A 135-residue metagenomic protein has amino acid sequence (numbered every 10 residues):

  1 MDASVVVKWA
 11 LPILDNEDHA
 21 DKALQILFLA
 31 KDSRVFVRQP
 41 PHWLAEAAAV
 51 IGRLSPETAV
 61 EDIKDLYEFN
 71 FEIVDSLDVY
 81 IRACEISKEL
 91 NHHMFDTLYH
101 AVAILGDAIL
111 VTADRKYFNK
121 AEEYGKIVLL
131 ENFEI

Functional and structural regions predicted by a protein language model:
M1, L29, L44, E72-I73 (+1 more regions): Acidic, PIN/NYN-like endoribonuclease modules and their adjacent C-terminal/linker elements
M1-Q39, G52-E61, I135: Short, well-structured N-terminal submotif of metal-dependent ribonuclease cores
A3, Y80, D96-T97: Conserved glycosyltransferase catalytic-site signature
V5-V6, E46-V50, D65-L66, R82: A general alpha-helix detector
R34-R38, Y67, I73, I109: Short loop->beta-strand "edge-of-pocket" segments that line small-molecule binding or catalytic clefts across diverse
P40, F95, A113: Replace "coordinates the UDP/GDP/TDP-sugar" with "coordinates nucleotide-activated sugar donors
H42, D62-E89: Acidic catalytic patch
